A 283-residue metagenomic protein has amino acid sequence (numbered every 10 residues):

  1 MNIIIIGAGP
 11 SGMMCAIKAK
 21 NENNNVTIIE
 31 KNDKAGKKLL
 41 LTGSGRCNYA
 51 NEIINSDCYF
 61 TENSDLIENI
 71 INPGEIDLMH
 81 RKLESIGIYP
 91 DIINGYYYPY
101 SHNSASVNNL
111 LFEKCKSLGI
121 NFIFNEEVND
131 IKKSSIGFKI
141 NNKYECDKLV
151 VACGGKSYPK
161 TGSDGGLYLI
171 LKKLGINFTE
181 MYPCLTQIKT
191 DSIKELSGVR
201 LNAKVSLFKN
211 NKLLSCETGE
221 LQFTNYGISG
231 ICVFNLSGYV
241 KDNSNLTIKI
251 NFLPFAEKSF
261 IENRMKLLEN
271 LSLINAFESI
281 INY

Functional and structural regions predicted by a protein language model:
I4, K20-S44: Glycine-rich FAD pyrophosphate-binding loop
I4-I6, I29, V128, Y144-S163 (+2 more regions): Short hydrophobic core segments
G12-M13: N-terminal Rossmann-fold NAD(P) dinucleotide-binding loop
K34-A35, L41, Y49, I53-S56 (+2 more regions): An anion/pyrophosphate-binding glycine-rich loop and adjacent beta-alpha core in soluble alpha-beta enzymes
S44-N94: Glycine-rich active-site loop/strand segments that organize a redox cofactor
I67-E75, N94-E113, Y158-S163, T190-I193: Short beta-strand to alpha-helix junction loop
F122-E126, E180-Y182: Short loop/edge segments at beta-strand edges and connector loops that shape dinucleotide/nucleotide cofactor-binding
F124-I136: A conserved short coil-to-beta-strand element within the FAD-binding core of flavoproteins
